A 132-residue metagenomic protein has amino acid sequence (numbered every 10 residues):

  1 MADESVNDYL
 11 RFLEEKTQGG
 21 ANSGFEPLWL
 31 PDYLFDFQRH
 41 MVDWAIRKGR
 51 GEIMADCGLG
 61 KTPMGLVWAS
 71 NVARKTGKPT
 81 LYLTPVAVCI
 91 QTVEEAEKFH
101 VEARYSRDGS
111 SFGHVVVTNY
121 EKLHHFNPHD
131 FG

Functional and structural regions predicted by a protein language model:
M1-R11: Charged, low-complexity intrinsically disordered regions
L10-M54: Conserved pre-motif I regulatory segment
K48-W68: Walker A/P-loop
R50-M54, P79-L81, G113-V115: Residue-level preference for the first positions of well-ordered beta-strands
T62-V72, T76-H100: Conserved Walker A/P-loop ATP-binding site and its immediately adjacent core in helicase/helicase-like ATPase domains
V101-G109: Conserved RecA-like helicase motor-core motifs
S110-F126: Conserved two-lobed SF2 helicase motor
H129-G132: SF2 helicase catalytic motif II
